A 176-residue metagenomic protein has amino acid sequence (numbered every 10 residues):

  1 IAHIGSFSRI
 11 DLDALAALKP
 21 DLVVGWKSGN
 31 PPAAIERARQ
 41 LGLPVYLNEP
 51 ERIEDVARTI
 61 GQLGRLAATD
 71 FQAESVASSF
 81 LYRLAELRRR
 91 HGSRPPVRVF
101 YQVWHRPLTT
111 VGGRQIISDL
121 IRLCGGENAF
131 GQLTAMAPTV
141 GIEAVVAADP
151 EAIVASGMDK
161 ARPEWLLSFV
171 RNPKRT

Functional and structural regions predicted by a protein language model:
I1, P107-V111, A155: Short, solvent-exposed loop/turn elements at domain surfaces
I1-E36, A129, G157, N172: A short, structured surface patch at a secondary-structure boundary
D21-L22, W26, P32-T109, E127-Q132 (+2 more regions): Extracytoplasmic substrate-binding proteins
D55-R65, E74, A155-T176: Structured C-terminal subdomain patch of bacterial secreted/periplasmic proteins
R58, R88, T110-R114, E143 (+1 more regions): Short, well-ordered secondary-structure micro-motifs
R114-A137, G157: His/Asp/Glu-enriched short active-site or ligand-binding loop at hydrolase and phosphoryl-transfer sites
P138-V145, A152-A155: Ligand-binding pocket segment of bilobal, Venus flytrap-like solute-binding proteins
